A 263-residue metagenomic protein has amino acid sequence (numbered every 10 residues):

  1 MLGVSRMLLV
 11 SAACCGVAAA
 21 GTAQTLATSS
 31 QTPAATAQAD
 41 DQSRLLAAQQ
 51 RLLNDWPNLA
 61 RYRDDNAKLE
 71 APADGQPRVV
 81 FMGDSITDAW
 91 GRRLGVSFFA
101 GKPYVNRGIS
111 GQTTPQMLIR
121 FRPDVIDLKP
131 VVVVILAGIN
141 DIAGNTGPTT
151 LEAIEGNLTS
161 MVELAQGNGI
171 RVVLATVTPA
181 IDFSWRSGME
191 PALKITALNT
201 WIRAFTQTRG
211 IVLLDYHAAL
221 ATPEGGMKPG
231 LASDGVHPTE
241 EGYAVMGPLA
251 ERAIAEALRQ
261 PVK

Functional and structural regions predicted by a protein language model:
M1-M82, T87-D88, R92, S97 (+2 more regions): N-terminal secretory targeting modules
A13, T178-K263: Catalytic His-Asp segment of secreted/periplasmic serine-dependent ester chemistry enzymes
M82-D84, A137, L214: Active-site flanking residues adjacent to catalytic metal/cofactor-binding acidic residues
D88-I109, T114-E155, T178-A180: Oxyanion-hole/transition-state-stabilizing segment in secreted/luminal serine hydrolases and related acyltransferases
V134-G138, L158-T159, Q166, V172-A175: Conserved, well-ordered alpha-helix/loop/beta-strand core segments that scaffold catalytic motifs
T150-T159, A192-L198: Charged helix-capping and loop-helix junction motifs
